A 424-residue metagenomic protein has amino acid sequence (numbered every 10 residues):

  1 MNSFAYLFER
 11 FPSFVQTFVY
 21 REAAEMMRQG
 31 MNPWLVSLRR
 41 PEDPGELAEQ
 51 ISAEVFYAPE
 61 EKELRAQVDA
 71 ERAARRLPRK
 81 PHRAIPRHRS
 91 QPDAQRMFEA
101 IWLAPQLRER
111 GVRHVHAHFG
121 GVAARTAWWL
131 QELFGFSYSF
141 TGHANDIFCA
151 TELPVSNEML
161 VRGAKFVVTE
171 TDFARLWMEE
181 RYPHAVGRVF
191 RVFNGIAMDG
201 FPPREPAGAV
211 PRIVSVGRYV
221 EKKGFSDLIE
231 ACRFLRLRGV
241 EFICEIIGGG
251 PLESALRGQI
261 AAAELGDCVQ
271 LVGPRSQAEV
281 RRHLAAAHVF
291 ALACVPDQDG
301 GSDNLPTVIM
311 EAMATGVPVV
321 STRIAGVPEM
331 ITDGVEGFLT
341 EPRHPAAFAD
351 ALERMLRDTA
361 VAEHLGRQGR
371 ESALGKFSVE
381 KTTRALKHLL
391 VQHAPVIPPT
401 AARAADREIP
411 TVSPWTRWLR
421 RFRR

Functional and structural regions predicted by a protein language model:
M1-K62, R108, R162, N194 (+1 more regions): N-terminal subdomain of nucleotide-sugar transferases
F173, G195: Carbohydrate-associated surface elements
R204-R233, E245: Conserved donor-binding/catalytic core segment of Leloir-type glycosyltransferases
R257-A278: Nucleotide-activated donor-binding/catalytic signature segment of Leloir-type glycosyltransferases, i.e., the conserved
C268, A347, R354, V361-G375 (+1 more regions): A short, well-ordered alpha-helix in the C-terminal region of glycosyltransferases
A285-G300, V317: Acidic donor-binding loop of glycosyltransferase active sites
I309, A314, P318-S321, I331: Short hydrophobic beta-strand element within catalytic cores of glycosyltransferases and related nucleotide-activated
M330-G334, F338-P345, R354-A360: Conserved acidic donor-binding segment of nucleotide-sugar-dependent glycosyltransferases
